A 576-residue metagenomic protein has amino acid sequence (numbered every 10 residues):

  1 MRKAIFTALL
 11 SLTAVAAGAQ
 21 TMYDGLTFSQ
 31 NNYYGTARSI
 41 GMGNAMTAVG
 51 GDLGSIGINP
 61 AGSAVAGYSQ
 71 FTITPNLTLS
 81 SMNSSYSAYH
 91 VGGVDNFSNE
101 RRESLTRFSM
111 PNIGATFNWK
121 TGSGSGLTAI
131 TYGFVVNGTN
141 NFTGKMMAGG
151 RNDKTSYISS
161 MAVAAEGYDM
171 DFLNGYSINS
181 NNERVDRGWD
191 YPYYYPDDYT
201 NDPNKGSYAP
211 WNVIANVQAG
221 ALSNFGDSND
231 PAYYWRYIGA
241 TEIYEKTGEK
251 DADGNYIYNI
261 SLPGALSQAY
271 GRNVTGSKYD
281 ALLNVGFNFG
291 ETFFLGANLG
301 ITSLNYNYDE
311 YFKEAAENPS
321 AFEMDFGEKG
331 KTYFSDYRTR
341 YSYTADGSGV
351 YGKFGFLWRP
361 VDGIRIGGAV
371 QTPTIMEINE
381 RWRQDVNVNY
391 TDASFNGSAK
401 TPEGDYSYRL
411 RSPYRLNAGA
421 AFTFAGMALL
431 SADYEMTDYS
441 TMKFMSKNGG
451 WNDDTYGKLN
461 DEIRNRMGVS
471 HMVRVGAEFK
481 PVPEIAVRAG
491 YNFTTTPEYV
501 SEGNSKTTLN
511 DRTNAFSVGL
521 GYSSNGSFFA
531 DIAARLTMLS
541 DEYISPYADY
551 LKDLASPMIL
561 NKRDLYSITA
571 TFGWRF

Functional and structural regions predicted by a protein language model:
M1-D24, F572: Bacterial Sec-dependent N-terminal signal peptides
L9, A66, N305-N307: Active-site-proximal flexible loops/turns
S11-L12, Y68, E435, M442: Hydrophobic alpha-helical membrane-insertion segments
Q20-Y34, S39, N118-F576: Outer-membrane beta-barrel porins/channels
A37, V49-I58, A64-M146, G150-D153 (+1 more regions): Outer-membrane beta-barrel translocator/receptor signature
